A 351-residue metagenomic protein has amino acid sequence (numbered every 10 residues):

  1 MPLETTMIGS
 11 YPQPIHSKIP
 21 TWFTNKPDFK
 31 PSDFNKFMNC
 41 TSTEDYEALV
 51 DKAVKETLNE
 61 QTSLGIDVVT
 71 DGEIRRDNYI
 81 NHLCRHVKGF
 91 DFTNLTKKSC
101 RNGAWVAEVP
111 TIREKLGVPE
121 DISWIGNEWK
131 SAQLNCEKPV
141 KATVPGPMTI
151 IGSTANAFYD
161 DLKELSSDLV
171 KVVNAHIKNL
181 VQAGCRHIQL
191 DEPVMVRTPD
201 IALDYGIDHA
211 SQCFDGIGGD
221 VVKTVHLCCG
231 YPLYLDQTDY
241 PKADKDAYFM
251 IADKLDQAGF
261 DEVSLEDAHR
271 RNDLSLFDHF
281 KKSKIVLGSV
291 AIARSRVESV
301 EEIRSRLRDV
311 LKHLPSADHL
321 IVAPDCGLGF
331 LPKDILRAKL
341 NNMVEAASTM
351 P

Functional and structural regions predicted by a protein language model:
M1-P351: Domain-level signal for soluble alpha/beta catalytic cores
